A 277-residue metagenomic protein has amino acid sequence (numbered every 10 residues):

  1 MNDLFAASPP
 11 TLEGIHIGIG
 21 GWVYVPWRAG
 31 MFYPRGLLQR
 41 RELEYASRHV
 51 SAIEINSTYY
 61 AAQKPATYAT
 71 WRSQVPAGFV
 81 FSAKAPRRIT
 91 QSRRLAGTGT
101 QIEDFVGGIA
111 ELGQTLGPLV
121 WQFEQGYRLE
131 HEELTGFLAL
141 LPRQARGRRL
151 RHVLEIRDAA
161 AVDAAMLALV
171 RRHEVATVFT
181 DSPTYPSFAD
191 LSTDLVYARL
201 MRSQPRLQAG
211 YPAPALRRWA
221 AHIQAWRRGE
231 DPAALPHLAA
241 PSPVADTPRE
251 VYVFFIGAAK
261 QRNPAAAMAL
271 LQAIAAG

Functional and structural regions predicted by a protein language model:
M1-G277: Residues lining hydrophobic/aromatic ligand-binding pockets adjacent to catalytic sites
